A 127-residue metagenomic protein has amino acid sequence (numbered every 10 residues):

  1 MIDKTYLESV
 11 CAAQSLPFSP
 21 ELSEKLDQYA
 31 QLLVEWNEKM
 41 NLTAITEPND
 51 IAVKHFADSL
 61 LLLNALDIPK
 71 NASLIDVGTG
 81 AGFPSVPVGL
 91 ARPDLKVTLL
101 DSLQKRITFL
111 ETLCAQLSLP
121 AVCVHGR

Functional and structural regions predicted by a protein language model:
M1-I45: N-terminal auxiliary segments of SAM/dcSAM-dependent transferases
A13-S15, K39-L42, P48-N49, V53 (+2 more regions): Generic secondary-structure boundary/loop-capping signal
E21, E47-D50, T98: Conserved short-loop catalytic and cofactor-binding motifs
L22, Y29, I51, D76-V77: Residues at the start of alpha-helices and the adjacent loop-to-helix junctions
L42-I68: SAM-dependent Rossmann-like transferase core, predominantly class I methyltransferases with a strong bias toward
L60-R127: Conserved SAM/SAH cofactor-binding pocket of Class I
